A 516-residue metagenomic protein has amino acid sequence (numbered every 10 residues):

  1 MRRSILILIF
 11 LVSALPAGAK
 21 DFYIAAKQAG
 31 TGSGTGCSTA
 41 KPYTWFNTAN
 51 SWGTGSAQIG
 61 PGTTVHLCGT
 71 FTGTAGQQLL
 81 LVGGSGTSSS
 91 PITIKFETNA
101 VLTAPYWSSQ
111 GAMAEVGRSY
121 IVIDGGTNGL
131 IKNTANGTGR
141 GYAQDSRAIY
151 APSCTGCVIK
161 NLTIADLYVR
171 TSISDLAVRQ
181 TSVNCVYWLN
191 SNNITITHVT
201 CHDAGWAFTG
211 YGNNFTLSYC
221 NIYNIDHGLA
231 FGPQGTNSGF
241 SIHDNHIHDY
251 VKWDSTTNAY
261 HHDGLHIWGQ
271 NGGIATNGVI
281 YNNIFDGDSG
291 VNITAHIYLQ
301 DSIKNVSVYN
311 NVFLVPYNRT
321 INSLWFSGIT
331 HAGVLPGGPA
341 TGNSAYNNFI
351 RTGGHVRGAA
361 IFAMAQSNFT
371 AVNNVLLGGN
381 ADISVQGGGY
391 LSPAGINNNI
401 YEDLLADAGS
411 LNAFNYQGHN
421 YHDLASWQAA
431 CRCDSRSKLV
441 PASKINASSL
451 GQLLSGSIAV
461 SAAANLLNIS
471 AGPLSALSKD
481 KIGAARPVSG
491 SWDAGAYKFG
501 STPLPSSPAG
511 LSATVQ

Functional and structural regions predicted by a protein language model:
A17-A19: Boundary at the C-terminal end of the N-terminal hydrophobic targeting segment
A26-Q78, W427: Acidic Gly/Asp/Thr-rich repetitive segments characteristic of extracellular carbohydrate-active and adhesion proteins
K27-S33, T70-T74, G86, E97-V101 (+4 more regions): Acidic glycine-/aspartate-rich tracts in secreted/extracellular proteins
F46, G76-V82, Y106-A114, G139-A151 (+9 more regions): Extracellular beta-strand/beta-solenoid scaffold signature
T64, P91, K95-N99, S119-K132 (+13 more regions): Right-handed parallel beta-helix
Y421-F499: C-terminal accessory segments
D493, K498, T502-Q516: Enriched but not universal
